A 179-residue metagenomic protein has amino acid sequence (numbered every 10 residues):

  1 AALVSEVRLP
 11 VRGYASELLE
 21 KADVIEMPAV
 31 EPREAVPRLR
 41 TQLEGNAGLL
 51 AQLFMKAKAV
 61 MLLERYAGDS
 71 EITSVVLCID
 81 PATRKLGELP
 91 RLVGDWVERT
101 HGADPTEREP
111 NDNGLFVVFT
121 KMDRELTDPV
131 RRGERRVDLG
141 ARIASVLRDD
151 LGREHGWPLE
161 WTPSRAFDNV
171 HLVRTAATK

Functional and structural regions predicted by a protein language model:
A1-Q42, E71: Conserved G1/Walker A P-loop phosphate-binding module
A29, D80-P81: Short glycine-/small-residue-rich Rossmann-like dinucleotide-binding loops
P32-E34, L39-R65: Nucleic-acid-processing active sites and adjacent nucleic-acid-binding tracks, predominantly divalent metal-dependent
Q52-S74, P81-K179: Conserved GTPase G-domain substructure that encodes guanine base recognition and part of the catalytic core, centered
